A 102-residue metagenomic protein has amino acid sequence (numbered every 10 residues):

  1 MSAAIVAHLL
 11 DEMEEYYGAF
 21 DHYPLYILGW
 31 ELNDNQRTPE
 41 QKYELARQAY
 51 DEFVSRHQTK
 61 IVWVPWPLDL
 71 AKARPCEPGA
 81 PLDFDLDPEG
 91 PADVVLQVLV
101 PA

Functional and structural regions predicted by a protein language model:
M1-E44, Q48, S55: Short amphipathic alpha-helical interface segments
P24-I27, K60-W63, D93-V100: Ordered hydrophobic segments in well-structured contexts
N33, W66-D69: Enriched - but not universal
Q41, Q58-I61, G79-D83: Short, charged low-complexity intrinsically disordered segments located at boundaries of structured domains
V54-P67: A short, conserved structural fragment
L68-A102: Short, amphipathic alpha-helical interaction segments positioned at domain boundaries
